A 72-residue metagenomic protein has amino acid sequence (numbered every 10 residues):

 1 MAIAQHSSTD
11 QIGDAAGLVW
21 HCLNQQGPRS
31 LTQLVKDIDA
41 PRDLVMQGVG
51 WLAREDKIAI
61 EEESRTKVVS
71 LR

Functional and structural regions predicted by a protein language model:
M1-L18, T66, R72: Short alpha-helical segments that sit at the start of domains
I12-D37: Short amphipathic alpha-helical interface segments
L34, M46, E63-S64: Short loop/turn and capping residues at structural boundaries
I38, K67-V68: Positions that flank functional sites
A40-W51: Short amphipathic alpha-helical interaction segments
A53-E63: A short, conserved structural fragment
